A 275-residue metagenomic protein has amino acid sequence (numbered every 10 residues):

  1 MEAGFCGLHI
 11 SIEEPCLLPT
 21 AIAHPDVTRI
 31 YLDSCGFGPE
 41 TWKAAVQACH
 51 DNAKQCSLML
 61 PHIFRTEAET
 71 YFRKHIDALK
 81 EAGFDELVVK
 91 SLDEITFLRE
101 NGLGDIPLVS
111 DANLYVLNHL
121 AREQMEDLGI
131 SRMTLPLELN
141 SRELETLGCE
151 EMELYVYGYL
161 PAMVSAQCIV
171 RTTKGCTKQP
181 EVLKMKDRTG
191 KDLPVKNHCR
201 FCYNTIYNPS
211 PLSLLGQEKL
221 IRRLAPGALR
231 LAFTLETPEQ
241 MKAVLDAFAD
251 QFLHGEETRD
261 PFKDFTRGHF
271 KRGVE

Functional and structural regions predicted by a protein language model:
M1-Q124, L128-E275: Active-site pocket-lining/capping segments in soluble small-molecule metabolic enzymes
